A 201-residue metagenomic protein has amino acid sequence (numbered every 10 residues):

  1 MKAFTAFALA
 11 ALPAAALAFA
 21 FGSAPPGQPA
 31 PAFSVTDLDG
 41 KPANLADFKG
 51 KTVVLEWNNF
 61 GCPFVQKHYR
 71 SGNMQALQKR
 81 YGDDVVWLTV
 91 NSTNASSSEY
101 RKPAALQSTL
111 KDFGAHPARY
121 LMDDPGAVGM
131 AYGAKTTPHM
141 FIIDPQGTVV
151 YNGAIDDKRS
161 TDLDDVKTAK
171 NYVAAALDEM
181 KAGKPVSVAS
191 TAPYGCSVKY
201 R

Functional and structural regions predicted by a protein language model:
M1-A11: Bacterial N-terminal signal peptides that target proteins for export
T5, A16-A32: N-proximal helix/coil linker or "cap" segments that precede and/or mark the start of modular domains
F33-V53, K79: A short beta-strand-turn-helix
A46-Q66, L177: Short active-site neighborhood of thiol/selenol oxidoreductases, capturing the structured segment around
G50-V53, G82-V86, A115-A118, P145-T148: Loop/turn elements at helix/coil->beta-strand transitions in domains of secreted/extracellular proteins
N59-Y69, M140, C196-K199: Short, thiol/selenol-centered motifs that function as redox-active sites or metal-ligating centers
Q66-F113, D123-A131: Structural microenvironment flanking redox-active thiols in thiol-disulfide oxidoreductases
D123-R201: Thiol/selenol-based redox catalytic cores and closely related redox-interacting motifs
